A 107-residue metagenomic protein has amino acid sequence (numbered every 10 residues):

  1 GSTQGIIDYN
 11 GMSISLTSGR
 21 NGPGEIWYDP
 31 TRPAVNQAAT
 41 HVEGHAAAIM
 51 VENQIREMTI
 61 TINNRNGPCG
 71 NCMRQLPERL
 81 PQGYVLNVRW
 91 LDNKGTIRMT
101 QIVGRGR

Functional and structural regions predicted by a protein language model:
G1-R107: Catalytic toxin/effector domains delivered as secreted proteins or via bacterial secretion systems
